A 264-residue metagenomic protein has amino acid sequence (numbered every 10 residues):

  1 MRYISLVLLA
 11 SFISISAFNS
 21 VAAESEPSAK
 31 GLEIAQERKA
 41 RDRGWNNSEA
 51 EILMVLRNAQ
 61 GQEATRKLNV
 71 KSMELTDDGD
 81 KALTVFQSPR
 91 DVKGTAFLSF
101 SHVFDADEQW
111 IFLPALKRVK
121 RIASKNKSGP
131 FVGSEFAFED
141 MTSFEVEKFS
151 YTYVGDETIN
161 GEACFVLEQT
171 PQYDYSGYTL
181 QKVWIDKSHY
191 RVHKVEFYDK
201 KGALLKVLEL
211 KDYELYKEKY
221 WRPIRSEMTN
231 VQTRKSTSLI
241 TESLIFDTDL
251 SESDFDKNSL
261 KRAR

Functional and structural regions predicted by a protein language model:
M1-I4: Positively charged n-region of N-terminal signal peptides that target proteins for export
V7-S16: Bacterial N-terminal signal peptides
F18-E24: Sec/Tat signal peptide C-region and signal peptidase I cleavage site
P27-L32, T248: Hydrophobic, proline/glycine-rich low-complexity stretches
K30-A115: N-terminal mature ectodomain segment of secretory-pathway/periplasmic proteins
L32-E33, T65-R66, M141-Y153, G202-V207: A short, amphipathic edge element
V70-E74, T152-T158, K211-Y213: Short amphipathic beta-strand and strand-loop transition segments with alternating hydrophobic
Q87, L98-F100, E108-F112, R118-I122 (+2 more regions): Gly/Pro-enriched, hydrophobic low-complexity segments that function as extracytoplasmic propeptides/linkers
